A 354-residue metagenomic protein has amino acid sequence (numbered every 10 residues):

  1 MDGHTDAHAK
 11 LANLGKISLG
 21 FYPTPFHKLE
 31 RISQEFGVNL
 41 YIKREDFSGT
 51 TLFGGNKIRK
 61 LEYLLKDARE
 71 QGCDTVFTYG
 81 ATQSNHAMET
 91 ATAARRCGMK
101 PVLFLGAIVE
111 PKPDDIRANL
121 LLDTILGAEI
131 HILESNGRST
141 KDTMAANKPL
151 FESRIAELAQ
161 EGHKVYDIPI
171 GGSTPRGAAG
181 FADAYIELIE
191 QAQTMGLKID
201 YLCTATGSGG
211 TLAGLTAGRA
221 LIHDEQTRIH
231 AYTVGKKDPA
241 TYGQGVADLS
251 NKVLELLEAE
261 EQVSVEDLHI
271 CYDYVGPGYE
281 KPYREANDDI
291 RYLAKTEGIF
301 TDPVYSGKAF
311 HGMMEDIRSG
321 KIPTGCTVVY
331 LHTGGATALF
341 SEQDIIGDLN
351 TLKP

Functional and structural regions predicted by a protein language model:
M1-P354: PLP-dependent amino-acid enzyme catalytic core
